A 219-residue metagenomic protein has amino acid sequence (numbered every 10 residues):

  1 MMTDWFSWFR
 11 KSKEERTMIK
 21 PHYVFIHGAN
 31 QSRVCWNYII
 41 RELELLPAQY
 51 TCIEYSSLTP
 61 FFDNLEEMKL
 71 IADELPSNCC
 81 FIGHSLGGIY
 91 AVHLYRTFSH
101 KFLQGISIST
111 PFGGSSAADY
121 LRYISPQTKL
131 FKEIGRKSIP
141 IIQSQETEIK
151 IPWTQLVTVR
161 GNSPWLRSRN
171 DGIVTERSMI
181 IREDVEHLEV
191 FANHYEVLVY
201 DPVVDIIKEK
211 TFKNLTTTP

Functional and structural regions predicted by a protein language model:
M1-P21, E44-A48: Alpha/beta-hydrolase fold catalytic core
M2, R16, I106, T216-T217: Intrinsically disordered/low-complexity terminal segments and short unstructured peptides
D4-E15, Y120, Q143-L156: Charged, low-complexity, helix/coiled-coil-prone segments
Y23-H27, Q31-V34, L43-E44, Q49-I151 (+1 more regions): Serine-dependent carboxylesterase/thioesterase catalytic core of lipase-like alpha/beta-hydrolase/SGNH enzymes
Y38-I39: Short amphipathic alpha-helix
E148-P219: C-terminal catalytic-base region of ester-bond hydrolases, centering on the histidine of the charge-relay
